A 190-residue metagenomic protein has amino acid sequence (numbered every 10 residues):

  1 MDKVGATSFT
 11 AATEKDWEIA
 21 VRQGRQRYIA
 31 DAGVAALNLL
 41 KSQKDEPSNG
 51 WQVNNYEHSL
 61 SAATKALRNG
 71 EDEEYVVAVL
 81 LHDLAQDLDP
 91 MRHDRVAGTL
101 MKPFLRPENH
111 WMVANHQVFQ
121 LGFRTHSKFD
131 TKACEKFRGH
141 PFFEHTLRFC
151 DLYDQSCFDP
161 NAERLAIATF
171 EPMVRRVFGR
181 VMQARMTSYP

Functional and structural regions predicted by a protein language model:
M1-L80, L84-P190: Metal-dependent phosphohydrolase cores
